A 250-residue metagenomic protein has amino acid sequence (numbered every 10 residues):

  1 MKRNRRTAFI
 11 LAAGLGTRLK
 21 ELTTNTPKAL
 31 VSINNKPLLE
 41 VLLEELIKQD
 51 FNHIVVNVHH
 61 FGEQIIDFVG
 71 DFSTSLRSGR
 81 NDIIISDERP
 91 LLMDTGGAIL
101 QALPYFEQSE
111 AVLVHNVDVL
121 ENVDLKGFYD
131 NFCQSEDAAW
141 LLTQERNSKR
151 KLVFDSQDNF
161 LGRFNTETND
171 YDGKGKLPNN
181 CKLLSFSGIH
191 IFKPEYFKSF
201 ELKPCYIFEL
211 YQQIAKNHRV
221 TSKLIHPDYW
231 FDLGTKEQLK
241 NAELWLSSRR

Functional and structural regions predicted by a protein language model:
M1-I10, R18, K36-N116, G127 (+1 more regions): Conserved N-terminal catalytic core of the sugar/cofactor nucleotidyltransferase
K2-R3, T24, F106, C133 (+2 more regions): Short, flexible hinge/linker loops that cap or flank conserved catalytic cores
F9-A13, V31-S32: A conserved hydrophobic helix/loop-capping motif in glycosyltransferases and polysaccharide synthases
L15, T26, F61, R89 (+2 more regions): A generic "binding-loop/recognition-motif" signal
N25-L38: Short catalytic helix/loop segments, enriched in acidic residues and glycine and frequently bearing histidine
A29, D82-I84, R219-T221: Conserved beta-strand segments of alpha/beta enzyme cores
A111-L113, L120, L125-C133, R146-N147 (+1 more regions): Catalytic-core segments of class I nucleotidyltransferases/pyrophosphorylases that form NMP-activated intermediates
S135-E145: A short, conserved acidic/glycine-rich loop-to-beta-strand motif that forms the donor nucleotide-sugar/metal
